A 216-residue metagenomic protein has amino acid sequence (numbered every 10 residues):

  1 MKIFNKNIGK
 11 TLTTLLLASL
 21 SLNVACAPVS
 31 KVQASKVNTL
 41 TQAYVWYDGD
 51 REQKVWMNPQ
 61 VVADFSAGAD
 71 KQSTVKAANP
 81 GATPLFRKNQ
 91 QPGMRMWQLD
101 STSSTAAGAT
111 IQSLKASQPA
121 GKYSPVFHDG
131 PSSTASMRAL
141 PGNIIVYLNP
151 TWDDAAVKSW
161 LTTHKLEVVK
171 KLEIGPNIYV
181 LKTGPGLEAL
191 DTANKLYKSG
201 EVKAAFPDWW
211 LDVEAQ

Functional and structural regions predicted by a protein language model:
K2-T13: Bacterial N-terminal signal peptides that target proteins for export
T13-N23: Bacterial N-terminal signal peptides
C26-Q216: Primarily auto-inhibitory N-terminal propeptides
